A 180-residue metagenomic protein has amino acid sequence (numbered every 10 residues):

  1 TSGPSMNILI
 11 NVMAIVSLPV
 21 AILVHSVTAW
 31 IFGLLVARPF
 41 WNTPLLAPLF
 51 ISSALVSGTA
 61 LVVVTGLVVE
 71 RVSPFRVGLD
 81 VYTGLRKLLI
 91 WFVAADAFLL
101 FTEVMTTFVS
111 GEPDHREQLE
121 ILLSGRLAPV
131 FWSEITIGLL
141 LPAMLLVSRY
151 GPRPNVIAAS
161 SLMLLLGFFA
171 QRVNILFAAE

Functional and structural regions predicted by a protein language model:
T1-G138, M144-P152, A159, G167-A170: Long, contiguous internal "core" modules enriched in hydrophobic/ aromatic residues
V156-I157, N174: C-terminal nuclease/phosphodiesterase catalytic domains that cleave nucleic-acid phosphodiester bonds
F169-E180: Juxtamembrane non-transmembrane "cap" segments at the membrane-aqueous interface of multi-pass membrane proteins
